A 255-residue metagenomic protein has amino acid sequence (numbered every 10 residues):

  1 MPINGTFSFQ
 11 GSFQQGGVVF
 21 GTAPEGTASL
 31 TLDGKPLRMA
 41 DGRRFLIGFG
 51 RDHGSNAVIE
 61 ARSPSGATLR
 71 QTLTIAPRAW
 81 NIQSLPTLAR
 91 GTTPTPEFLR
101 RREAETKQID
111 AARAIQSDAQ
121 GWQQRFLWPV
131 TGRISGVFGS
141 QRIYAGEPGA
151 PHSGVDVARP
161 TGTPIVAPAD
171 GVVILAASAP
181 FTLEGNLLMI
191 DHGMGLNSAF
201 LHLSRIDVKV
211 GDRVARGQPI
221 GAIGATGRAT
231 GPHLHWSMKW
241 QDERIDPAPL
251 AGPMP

Functional and structural regions predicted by a protein language model:
M1-V18, T22-R78: Ser/Thr-rich low-complexity repeats and stalk/linker segments
E25, G136, R159, L175 (+2 more regions): A residue-level detector for short acidic-glycine micro-motifs
L32-P36, R216, Q241: Short strand-turn-strand beta-turns centered on an Asx-Gly dipeptide
S65, P180-F181, I220-R228: Short, charged beta-turn/beta-strand-edge "cap" motif at the junction between a beta-strand and an adjacent loop
T72-E184: Surface-exposed, glycine-biased beta-strand/turn segments
P86-G91, W240-P255: Short peripheral tails and domain-boundary helices/loops at the edges of structured domains
P164-L175, R205-I223: Short, well-structured beta-strand-loop connectors
P168-S204, P232, S237: Zn2+-dependent peptidoglycan hydrolase active-site motif and core
